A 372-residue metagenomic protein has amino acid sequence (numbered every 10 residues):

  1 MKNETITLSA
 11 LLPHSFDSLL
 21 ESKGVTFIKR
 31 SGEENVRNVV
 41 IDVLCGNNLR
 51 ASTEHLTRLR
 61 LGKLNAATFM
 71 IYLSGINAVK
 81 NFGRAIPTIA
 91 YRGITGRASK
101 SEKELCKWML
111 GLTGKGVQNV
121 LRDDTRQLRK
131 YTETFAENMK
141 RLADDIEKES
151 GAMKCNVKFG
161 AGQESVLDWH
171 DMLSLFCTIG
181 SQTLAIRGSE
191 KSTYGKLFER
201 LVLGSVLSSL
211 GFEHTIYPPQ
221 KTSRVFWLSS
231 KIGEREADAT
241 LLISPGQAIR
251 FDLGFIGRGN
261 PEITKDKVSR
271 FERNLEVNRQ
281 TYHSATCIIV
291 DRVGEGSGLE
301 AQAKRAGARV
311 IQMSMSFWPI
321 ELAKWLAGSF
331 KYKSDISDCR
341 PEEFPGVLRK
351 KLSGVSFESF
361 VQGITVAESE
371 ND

Functional and structural regions predicted by a protein language model:
M1-S174, K196, D372: Nuclease-adjacent, charged terminal/linker segments that flank catalytic cores
I94, K107-M109, R141-M153, T183 (+4 more regions): A broadly tuned "polar low-complexity/structure-edge" signature
F159-H170, G180-L184, L228-R235, N260-E262: Phosphate-binding glycine-rich loops and adjacent basic patches that engage nucleotide phosphates, nucleic-acid
F159-Q163, D171-M172, R200-F212, T240-I243 (+1 more regions): Short low-complexity stretches enriched in small and charged residues
V166-D171, L201-S205, R258-S269: Short acidic/polar alpha-helix capping motifs at helix-coil junctions
L175-R187, Q247-D252: Glycine-rich, often proline-containing surface loops adjacent to acidic residues and nearby aromatics that form
S181-F226: Acidic-basic catalytic patches of nuclease active cores, encompassing PD-(D/E)XK and other metal-cofactor nuclease
H214-D372: Catalytic core segments in nucleotide and nucleic-acid processing enzymes
